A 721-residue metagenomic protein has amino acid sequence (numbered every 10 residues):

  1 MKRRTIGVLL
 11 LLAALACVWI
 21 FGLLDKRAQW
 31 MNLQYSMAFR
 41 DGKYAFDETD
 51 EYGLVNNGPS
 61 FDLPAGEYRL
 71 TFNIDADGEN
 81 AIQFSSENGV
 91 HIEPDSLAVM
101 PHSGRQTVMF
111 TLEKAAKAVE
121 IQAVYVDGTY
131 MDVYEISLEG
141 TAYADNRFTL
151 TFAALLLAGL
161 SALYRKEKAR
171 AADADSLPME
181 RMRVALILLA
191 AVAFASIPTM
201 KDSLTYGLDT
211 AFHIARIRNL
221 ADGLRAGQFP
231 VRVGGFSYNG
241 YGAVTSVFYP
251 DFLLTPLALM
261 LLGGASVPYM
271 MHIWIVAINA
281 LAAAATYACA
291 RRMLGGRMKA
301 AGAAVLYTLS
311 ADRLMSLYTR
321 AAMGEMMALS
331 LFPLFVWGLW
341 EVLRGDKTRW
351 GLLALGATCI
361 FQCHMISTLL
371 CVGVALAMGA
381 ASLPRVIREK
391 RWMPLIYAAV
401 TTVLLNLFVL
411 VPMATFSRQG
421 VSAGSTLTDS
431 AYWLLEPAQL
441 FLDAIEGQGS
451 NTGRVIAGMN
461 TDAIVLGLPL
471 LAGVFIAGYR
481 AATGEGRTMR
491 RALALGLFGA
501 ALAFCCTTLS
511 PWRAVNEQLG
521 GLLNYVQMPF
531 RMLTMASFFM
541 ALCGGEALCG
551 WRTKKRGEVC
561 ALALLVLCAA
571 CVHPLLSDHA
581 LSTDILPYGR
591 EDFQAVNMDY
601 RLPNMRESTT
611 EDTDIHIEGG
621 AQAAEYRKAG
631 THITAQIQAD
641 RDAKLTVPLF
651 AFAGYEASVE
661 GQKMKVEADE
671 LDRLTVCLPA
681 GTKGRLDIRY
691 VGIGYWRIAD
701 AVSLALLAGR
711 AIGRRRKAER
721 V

Functional and structural regions predicted by a protein language model:
K2-D25, Y143-L581, R685-R689, Y695-V721: Membrane-embedded transmembrane-helix bundle of lipid-linked glycan/lipid transferases
R4-E67, N73, S85, G89-D95 (+2 more regions): Glycan-recognition and processing domains
A13-A14, A284, L567-H632, D640-D642 (+2 more regions): Extracytoplasmic
D62-L70, A116-A118, A639-L645: Extended extracellular/luminal ectodomain segments enriched in beta-structured repeat modules
P64-Y68, G104, G681-T682: A glycine-anchored, Pro-Gly-centered beta-turn/N-cap motif
G89-A116: Extracellular carbohydrate recognition and processing domains and analogous Trp-centered ligand-binding platforms
T111-V126, A680-D687: Noncatalytic modules at the cell exterior or secretory-pathway interfaces, chiefly beta-strand-rich lectin/adhesion
A144, A172-S176, S608-V721: Active-site-proximal, structured, solvent-exposed surfaces of multi-pass membrane proteins that position macromolecular
